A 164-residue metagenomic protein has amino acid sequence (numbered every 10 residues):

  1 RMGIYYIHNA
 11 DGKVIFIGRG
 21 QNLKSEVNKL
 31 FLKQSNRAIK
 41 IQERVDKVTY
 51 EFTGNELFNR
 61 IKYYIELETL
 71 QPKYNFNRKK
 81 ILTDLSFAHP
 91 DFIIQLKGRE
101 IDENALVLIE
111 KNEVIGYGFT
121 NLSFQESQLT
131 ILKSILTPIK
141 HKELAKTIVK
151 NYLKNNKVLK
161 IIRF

Functional and structural regions predicted by a protein language model:
R1-F164: Acidic, glycine-enriched active-site microenvironments
